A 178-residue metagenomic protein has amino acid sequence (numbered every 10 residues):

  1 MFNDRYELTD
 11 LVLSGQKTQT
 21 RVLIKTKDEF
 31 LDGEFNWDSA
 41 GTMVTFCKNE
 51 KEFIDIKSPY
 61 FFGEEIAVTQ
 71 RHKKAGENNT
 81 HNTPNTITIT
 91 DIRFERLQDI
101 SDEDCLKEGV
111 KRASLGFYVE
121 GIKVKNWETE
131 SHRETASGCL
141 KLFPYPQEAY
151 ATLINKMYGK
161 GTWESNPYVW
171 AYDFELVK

Functional and structural regions predicted by a protein language model:
M1-K178: Secondary-structure transition motif
